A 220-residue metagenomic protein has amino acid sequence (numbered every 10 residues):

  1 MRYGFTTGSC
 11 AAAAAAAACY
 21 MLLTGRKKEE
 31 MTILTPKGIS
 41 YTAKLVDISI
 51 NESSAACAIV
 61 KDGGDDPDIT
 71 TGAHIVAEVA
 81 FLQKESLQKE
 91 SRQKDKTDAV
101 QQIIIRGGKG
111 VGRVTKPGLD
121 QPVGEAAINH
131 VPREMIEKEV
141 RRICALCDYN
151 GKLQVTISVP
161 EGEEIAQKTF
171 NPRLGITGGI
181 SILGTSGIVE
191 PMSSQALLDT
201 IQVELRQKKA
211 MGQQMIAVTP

Functional and structural regions predicted by a protein language model:
M1-L174: Generic N-terminal targeting/processing segments that precede catalytic cores or assembly contacts
P160, E164-I165, P172-P220: Glycine-rich anion/phosphate-binding loop at the beta-strand->alpha-helix junction
